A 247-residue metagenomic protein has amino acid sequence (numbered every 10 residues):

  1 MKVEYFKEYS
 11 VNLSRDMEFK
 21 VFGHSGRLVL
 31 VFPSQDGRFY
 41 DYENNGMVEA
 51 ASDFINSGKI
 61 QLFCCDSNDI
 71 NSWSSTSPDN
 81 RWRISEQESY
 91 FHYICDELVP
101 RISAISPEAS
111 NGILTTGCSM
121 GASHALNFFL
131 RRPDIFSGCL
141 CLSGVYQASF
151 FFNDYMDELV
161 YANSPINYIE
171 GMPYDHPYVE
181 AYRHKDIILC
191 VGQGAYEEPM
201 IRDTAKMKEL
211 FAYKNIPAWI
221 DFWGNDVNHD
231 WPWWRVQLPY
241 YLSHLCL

Functional and structural regions predicted by a protein language model:
M1-L247: Non-catalytic cap/lid and distal C-terminal segments of serine-dependent acyl enzymes
